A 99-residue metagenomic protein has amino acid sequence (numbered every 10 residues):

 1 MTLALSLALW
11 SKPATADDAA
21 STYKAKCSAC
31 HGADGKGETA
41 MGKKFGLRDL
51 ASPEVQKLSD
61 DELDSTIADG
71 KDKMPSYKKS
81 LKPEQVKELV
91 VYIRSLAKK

Functional and structural regions predicted by a protein language model:
M1-D17, K99: N-terminal export/targeting leaders of redox proteins
K12-T15, H31, E62, T66: Generic hydrophobic secondary-structure packing signal
D17, K57, S80-E84: Soluble non-cytosolic domains of exported or imported proteins
A20-G46, K71-K73, S95-K99: Periplasmic/extracellular electron-transfer cofactor-ligation site, primarily the c-type cytochrome heme-c attachment
G35-S65: Gly/Gly-Pro-rich "capping" loops immediately C-terminal to redox-active cysteine motifs in periplasmic/lumenal
A51, P75-K78: Residue-level detector of conserved, well-ordered beta-strand and adjacent loop positions that form binding/recognition
T66-I67, K78-K99: C-terminal capping alpha-helices of c-type cytochrome domains
